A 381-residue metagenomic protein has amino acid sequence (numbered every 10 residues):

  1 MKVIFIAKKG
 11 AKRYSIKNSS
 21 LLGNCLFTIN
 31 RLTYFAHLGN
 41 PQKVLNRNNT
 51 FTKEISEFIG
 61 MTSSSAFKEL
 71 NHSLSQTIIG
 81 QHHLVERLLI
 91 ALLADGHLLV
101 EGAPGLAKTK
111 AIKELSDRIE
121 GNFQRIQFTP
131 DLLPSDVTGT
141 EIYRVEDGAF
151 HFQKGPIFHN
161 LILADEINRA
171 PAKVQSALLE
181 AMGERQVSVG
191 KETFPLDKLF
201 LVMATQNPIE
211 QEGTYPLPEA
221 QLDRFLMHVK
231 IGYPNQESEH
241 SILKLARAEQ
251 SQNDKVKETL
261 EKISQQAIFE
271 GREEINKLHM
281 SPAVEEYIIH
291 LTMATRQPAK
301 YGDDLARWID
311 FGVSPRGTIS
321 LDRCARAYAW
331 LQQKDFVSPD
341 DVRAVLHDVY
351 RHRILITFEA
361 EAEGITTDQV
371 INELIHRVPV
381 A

Functional and structural regions predicted by a protein language model:
S65-H97, A103: Pre-Walker A (pre-P-loop) alpha-helix and adjacent loop at the N terminus of AAA/AAA+ ATPase modules, a conserved
T77, I231-D304, K334, P339 (+2 more regions): Conserved C-terminal "switch" segment of AAA+ ATPases
L93-F128: Walker A/P-loop
R118-R144: AAA+/P-loop NTPase substrate/partner-engagement loops
R144-I162: Conserved alpha-helical scaffold flanking the Walker A/P-loop in AAA+ ATPase domains
V145-D147, A170, V174, M182-K262 (+2 more regions): Canonical AAA+ ATPase core
D165-E166, A177: Walker B catalytic acidic pair
P298-A381: C-terminal engagement/docking regions of AAA+ P-loop ATPases
